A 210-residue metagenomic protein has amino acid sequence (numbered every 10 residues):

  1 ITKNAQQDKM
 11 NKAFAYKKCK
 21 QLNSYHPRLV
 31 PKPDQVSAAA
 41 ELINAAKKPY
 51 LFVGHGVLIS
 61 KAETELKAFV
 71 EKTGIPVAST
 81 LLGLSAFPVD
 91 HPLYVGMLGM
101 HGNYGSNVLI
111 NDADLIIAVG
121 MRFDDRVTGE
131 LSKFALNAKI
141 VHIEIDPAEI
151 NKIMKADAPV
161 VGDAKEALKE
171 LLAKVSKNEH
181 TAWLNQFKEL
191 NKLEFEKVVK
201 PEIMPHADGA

Functional and structural regions predicted by a protein language model:
I1, K18-L22, E41, N137-A210: Phosphate/pyrophosphate-binding active-site segments
I1-A15, A39-L42, N107-V141, K174 (+1 more regions): Structural signature of the thiamine diphosphate
I1-P33, V160: A nucleotide-sugar donor-handling region in carbohydrate enzymes
I1-Q6, H55-V57, P147: Glycine-rich beta-alpha junction loops
Y16-C19, P31-K32, A38-I116: Anionic-ligand anchoring segments at beta-strand to alpha-helix junctions in alpha/beta enzyme folds, i.e., glycine
S24-V30, V89-G102, I153-E166: Short beta-strand elements at the ligand-binding edges of bilobed clamshell
S60-E63, P88-V89, R126-G129, K152 (+1 more regions): Short glycine-/acidic-enriched loop or helix-start segments at secondary-structure transitions that form or flank
E65-G74, T128-P147: A short, gly/pro- and small-residue-rich
